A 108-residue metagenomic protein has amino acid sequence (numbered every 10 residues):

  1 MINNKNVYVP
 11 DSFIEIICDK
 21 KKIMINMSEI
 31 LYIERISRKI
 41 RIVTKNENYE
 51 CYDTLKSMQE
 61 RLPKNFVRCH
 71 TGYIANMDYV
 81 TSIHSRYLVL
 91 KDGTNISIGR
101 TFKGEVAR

Functional and structural regions predicted by a protein language model:
I2-R108: Basic, polyanion-interacting recognition surfaces, primarily in bacterial LytTR/OmpR-type DNA-binding effector domains
